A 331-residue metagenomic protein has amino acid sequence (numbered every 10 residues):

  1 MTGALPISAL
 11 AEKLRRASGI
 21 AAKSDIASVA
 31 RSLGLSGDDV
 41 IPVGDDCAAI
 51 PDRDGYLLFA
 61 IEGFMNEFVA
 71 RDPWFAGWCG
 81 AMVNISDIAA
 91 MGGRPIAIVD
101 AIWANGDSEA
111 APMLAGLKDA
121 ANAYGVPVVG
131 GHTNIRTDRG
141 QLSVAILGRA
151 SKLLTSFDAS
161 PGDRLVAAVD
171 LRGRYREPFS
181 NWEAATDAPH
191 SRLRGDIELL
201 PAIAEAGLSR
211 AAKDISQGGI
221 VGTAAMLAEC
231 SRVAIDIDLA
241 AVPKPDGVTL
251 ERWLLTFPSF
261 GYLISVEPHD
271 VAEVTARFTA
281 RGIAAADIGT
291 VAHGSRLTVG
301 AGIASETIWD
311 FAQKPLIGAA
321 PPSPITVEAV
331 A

Functional and structural regions predicted by a protein language model:
M1-A81, I85-A90, V126, D163-R164 (+3 more regions): N-terminal glycine-rich phosphate/pyrophosphate-binding loops that anchor nucleotide-derived ligands and cofactors
T2-P6, R281-A331: Acidic, Ser/Thr/Pro-rich beta/coil linker or hinge segments at domain junctions
D39-P42, N134, V233-P245, T275-G302: Beta-strand->loop->alpha-helix junctions that form or flank phosphate-binding loops in nucleotide-handling enzymes
D39-V43, L58-A60, P127-G131, I146 (+4 more regions): General beta-strand structural signal in soluble alpha/beta enzymes
L57-F59, F64-N66, R94-P178, T290 (+1 more regions): Glycine-rich anion-binding loops of enzyme active sites
D72-V99, P112-A123, G195-A204, I220-M226: Small-aliphatic-rich amphipathic alpha-helix that forms the alpha element of a beta-alpha
N105, H190-S259: Active-site-proximal betaalpha loop/short-helix elements that scaffold phosphoryl/nucleotidyl transfer chemistry
S265-V271: Helix N-cap motif at beta-to-alpha junctions
